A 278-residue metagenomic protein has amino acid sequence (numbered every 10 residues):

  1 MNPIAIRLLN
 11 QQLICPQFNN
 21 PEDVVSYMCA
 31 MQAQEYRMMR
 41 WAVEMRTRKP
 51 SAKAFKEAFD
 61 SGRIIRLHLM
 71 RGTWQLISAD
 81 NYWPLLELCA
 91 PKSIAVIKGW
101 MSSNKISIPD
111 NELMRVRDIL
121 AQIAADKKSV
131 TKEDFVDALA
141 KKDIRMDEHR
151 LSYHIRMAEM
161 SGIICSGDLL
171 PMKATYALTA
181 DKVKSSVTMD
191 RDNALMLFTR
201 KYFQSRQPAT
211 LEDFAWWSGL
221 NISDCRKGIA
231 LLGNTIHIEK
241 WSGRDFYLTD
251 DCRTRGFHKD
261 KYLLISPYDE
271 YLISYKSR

Functional and structural regions predicted by a protein language model:
M1-V130, D137-K141, R145: Phosphate-backbone binding and catalysis cores of DNA-processing enzymes
F55-K56, S152-R156, R226-G233: Short, hydrophobic-biased segments on the C-terminal half of alpha helices that form "recognition helices"
D60-L69, T73-W74, E159-L169, G233-W241: A short, conserved structural fragment
T73-I77, P171-T179, R244-T249: Minor-groove-contacting beta-hairpin "wing" of winged helix-turn-helix DNA-binding domains
L85-M101, A180-K201, S205, F257-L272: Short, amphipathic alpha-helical interaction segments positioned at domain boundaries
A140-Y153, Y268, K276: A contiguous catalytic/ligand-binding core that recognizes phosphate-bearing ligands
E148-C225: Loop-centered beta-sheet repeat module
L231, T235-R278: Non-catalytic regulatory appendages
